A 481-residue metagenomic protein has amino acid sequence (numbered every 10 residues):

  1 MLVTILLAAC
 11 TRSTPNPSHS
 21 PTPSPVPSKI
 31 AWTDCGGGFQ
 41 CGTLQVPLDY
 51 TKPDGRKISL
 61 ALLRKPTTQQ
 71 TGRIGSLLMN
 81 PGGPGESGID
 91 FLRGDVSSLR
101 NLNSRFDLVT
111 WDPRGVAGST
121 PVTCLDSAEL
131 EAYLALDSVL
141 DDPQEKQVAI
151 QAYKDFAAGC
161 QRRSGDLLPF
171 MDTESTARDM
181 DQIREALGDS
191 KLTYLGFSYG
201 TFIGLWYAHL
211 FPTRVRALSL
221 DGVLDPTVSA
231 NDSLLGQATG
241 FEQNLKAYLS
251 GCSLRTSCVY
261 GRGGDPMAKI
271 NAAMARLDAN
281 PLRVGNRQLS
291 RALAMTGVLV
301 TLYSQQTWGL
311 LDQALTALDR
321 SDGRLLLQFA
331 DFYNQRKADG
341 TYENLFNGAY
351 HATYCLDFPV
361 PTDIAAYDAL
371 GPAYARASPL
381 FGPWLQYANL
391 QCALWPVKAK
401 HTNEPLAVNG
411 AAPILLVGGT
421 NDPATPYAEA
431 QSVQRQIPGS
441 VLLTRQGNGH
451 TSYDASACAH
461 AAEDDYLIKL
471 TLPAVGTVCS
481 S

Functional and structural regions predicted by a protein language model:
C10-V139, Q144, A177, A186 (+5 more regions): Catalytic-loop region of hydrolases
T123-D137, W206-K269, Q313-A338: A catalytic-pocket lid/entrance helix-loop region that shapes and gates access to the active site across common
G159-D166, A177-K191: Conserved acidic catalytic loop of the alpha/beta-hydrolase fold
D189-Y199: Alpha/beta-hydrolase fold nucleophile elbow
S198-I203, F211, N421: Active-site loop->helix "elbow" adjoining a glycine-rich segment at hydrolase catalytic centers
M267-A412, A455: Alpha/beta-hydrolase fold active-site neighborhood
L415-N421: Conserved strand-to-loop "acid loop" that flanks and positions the catalytic carboxylate
P423-A428: Conserved alpha/beta-hydrolase "acid-adjacent" motif
